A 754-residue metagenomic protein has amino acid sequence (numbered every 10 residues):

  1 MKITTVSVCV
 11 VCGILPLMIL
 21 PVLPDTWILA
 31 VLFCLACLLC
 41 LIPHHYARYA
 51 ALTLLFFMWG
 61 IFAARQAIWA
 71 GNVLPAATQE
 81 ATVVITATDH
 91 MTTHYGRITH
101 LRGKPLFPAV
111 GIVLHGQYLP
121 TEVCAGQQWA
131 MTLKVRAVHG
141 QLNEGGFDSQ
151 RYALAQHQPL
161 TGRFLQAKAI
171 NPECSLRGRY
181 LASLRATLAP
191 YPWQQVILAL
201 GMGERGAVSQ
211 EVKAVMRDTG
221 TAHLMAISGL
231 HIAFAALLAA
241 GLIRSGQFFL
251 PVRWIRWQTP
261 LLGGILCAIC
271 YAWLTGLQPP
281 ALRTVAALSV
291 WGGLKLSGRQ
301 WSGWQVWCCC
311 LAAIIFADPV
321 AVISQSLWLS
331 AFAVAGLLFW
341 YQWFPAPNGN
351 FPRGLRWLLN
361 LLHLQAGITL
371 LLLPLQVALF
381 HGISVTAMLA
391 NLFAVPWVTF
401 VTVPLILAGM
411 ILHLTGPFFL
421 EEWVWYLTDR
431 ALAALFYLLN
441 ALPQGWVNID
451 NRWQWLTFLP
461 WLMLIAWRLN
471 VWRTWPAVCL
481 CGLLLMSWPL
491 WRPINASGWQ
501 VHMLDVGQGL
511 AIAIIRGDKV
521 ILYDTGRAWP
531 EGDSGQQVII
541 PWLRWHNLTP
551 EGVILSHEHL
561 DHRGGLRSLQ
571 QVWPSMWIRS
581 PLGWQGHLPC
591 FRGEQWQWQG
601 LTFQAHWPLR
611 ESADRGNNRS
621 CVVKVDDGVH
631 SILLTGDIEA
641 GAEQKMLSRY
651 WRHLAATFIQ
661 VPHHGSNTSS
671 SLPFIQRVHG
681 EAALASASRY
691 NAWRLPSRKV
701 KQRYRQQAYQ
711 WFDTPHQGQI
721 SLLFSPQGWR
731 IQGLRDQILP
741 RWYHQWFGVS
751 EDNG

Functional and structural regions predicted by a protein language model:
M1-V73, E80-V84, I243-I255, T259 (+6 more regions): Transmembrane helix-bundle segments that form internal channels/tunnels in multi-pass membrane proteins, characterized
V22-L23, A272-A281, L296-Q300, A317-L327 (+2 more regions): Membrane-interface helix caps and helix-loop-helix hairpins in membrane proteins
L54-H223, D533, Q537-P541, W545-T549 (+7 more regions): Membrane-interface helix/helix-cap signal primarily in integral membrane proteins
A155-A287, G292-G293, F603, S631-G636 (+2 more regions): Aromatic-rich juxtamembrane segments at the membrane interface
L230-P251, L288-K295, V334-F344, L405-G409 (+3 more regions): Membrane-interfacial alpha-helical segments at the cytosolic side of multi-pass membrane proteins
I315-F316, V320-V322, N440-G552, G583-F658 (+1 more regions): Core dinuclear metal-dependent hydrolase active-site scaffold
P550-D561, I659-H663: Metallo-beta-lactamase
E643-Q719: Cap/insert and terminal regions of metallo-dependent hydrolase folds
